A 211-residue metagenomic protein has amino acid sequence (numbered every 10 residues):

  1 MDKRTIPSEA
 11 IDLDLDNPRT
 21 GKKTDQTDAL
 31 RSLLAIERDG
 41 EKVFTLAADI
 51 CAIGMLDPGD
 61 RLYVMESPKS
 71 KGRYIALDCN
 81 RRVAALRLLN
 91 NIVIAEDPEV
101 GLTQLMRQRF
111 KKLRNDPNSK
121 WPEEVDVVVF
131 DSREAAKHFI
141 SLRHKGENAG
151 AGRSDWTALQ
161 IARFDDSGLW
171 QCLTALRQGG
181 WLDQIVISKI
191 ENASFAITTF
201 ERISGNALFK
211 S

Functional and structural regions predicted by a protein language model:
M1-R4, L13-R73: Short alpha-helix boundary/capping and kink motifs at helix termini
A29, T45, R109, H138 (+1 more regions): Exposed alpha-helical structural elements
R31, A35-E37, L88-N90, V100-L102 (+1 more regions): Glycine-rich loops and low-complexity Gly/Arg-rich segments that provide flexible linkers or classic glycine-based
D39-F44, I94, M106-R107, T157-R163: Short C-terminal domain-edge/linker segments immediately following a structured domain
L56-I75, N80-K145: A short, basic-hydrophobic beta/loop patch
S119-S211: Solvent-exposed functional surfaces
